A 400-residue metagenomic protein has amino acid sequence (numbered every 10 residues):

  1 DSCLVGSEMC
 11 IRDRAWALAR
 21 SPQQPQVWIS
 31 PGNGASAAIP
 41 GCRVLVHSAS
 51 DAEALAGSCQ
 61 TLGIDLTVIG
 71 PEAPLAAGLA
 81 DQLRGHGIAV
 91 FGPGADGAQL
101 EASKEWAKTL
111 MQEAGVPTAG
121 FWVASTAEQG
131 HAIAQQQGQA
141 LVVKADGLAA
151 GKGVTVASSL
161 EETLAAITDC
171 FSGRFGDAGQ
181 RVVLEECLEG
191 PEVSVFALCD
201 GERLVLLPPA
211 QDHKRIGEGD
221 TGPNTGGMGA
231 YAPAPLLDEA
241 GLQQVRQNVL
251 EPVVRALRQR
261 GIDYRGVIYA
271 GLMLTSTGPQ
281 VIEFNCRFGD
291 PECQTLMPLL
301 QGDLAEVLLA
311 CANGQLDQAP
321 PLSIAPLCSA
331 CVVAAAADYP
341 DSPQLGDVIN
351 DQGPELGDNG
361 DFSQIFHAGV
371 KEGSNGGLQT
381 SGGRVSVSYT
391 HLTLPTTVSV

Functional and structural regions predicted by a protein language model:
D1-V5, I11, H391-V400: Single conserved hydrophobic/aromatic residue that forms the stacking wall/gate of nucleotide- or nucleobase-binding
S2-E8, R12-D96: ATP-binding N-terminal substructure of ATP-dependent carboxylate-amine bond-forming enzymes
F91-G153: A conserved helix-loop-beta module that forms one wall/lid of the active-site cleft in ATP-utilizing catalytic domains
A145-G147, L378-G383: Short, flexible turn/loop "capping" segments at secondary-structure junctions
A157-C293: Internal nucleotide-binding/catalytic subdomain
A230-P233, V333, R384-L392: Short, well-ordered beta-strand elements within core beta-sheets of diverse protein domains
V245-I268, N285-G360, A368-N375: Active-site "cap" helix and flanking loop/linker of ATP-utilizing ligase/carboxylase catalytic domains
